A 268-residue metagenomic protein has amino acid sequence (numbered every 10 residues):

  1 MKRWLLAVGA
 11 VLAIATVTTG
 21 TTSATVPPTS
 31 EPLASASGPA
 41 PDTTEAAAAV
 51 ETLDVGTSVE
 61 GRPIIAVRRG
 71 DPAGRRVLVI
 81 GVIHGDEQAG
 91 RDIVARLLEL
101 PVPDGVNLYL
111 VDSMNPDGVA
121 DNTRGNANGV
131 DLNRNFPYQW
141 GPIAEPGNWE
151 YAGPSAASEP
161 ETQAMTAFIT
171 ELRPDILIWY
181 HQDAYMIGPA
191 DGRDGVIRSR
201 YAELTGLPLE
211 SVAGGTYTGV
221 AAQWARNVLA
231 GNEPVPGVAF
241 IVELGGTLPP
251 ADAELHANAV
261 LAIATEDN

Functional and structural regions predicted by a protein language model:
K2-A7, L207: Sec-dependent signal peptide recognition, specifically the positively charged N-region followed immediately by
W4-L6, I14-S37: C-terminal region of N-terminal signal peptides and the immediate post-cleavage residues of exported proteins
S30-E60, I65: N-terminal low-complexity, Pro/Thr/Ser-rich intrinsically disordered segments that act as propeptides or flexible
T52, A66, L110, L177 (+1 more regions): Conserved beta-strand scaffold positions in the cores of enzyme catalytic domains, especially in NTP/NDP-utilizing
S58-V59, G74-L78, E87-L98, V102-V212 (+1 more regions): Active-site/substrate-binding loop(s) of hydrolase catalytic cores
I65-G74: Short beta-strand-to-loop junctions in surface cap/lid or active-site-entrance loops
V82: Active-site glycine-centered loops adjacent to acidic/histidine catalytic or metal-binding residues that shape
I187-A190, T216-N268: Active-site-adjacent mobile loop/cap segments within catalytic or ligand-binding domains
